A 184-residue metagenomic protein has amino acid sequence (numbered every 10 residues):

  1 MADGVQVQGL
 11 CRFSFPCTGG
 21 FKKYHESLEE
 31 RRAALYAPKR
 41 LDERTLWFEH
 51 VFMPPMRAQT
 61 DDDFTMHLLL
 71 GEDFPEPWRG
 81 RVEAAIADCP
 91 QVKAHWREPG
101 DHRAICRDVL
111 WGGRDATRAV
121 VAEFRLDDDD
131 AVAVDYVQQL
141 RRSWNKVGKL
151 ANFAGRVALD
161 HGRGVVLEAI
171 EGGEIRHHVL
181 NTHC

Functional and structural regions predicted by a protein language model:
Q6-C11, P55-M56, F64-L68: Hydrophobic targeting segments
F15-D42: A solvent-exposed, charged loop/short amphipathic helix patch at secondary-structure junctions
A33-L35, V51-D63, D88-C89: Short, acidic, metal-binding catalytic loop of nucleotide-sugar glycosyltransferases
R40, L70-W78: A conserved acidic beta->alpha catalytic loop
D63-D73, W96-E98: Short beta-strand/loop segment that forms part of the nucleotide-sugar
P90-G100: Conserved donor nucleotide-binding strand/loop of the catalytic core
D101-A116, A131-C184: Conserved catalytic core of nucleotide-sugar-dependent glycosyltransferases
E123-L126: Short aromatic/hydrophobic "clamp" motif used to bind/position activated sugar donors
